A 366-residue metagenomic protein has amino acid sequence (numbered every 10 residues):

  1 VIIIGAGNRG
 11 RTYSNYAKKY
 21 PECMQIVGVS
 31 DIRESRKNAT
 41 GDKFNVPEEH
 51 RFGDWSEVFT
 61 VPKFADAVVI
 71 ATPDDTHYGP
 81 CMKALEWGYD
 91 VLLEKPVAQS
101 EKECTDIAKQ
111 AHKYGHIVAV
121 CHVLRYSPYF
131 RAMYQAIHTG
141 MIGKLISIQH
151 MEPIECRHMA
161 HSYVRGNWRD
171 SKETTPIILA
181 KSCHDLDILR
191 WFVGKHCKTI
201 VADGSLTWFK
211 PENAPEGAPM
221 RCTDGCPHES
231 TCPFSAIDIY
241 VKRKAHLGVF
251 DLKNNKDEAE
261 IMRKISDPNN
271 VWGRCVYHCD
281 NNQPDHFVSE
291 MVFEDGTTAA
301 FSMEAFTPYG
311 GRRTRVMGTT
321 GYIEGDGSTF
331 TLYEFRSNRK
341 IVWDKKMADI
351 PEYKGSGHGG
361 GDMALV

Functional and structural regions predicted by a protein language model:
V1-V46: N-terminal Rossmann-like dinucleotide-binding module
I3, T12, S30, F44 (+1 more regions): C-terminal helical cap and adjacent loop that interface with cofactors, partners, or active-site loops
G7, V46-Q110: Beta-loop-alpha module in the N-terminal Rossmann-like domain of NAD(P)-dependent dehydrogenases, especially those
N8, E34-S35, D74, Y78 (+9 more regions): Catalytic cores of eukaryotic secretory-pathway lumenal/extracellular enzymes that build and remodel glycoconjugates
I70, L93, V118-V120, Q149 (+1 more regions): Hydrophobic residues in well-ordered beta-strands that form the structural core
D106-V123, G143-I148: Rossmann-fold dehydrogenase core element
L124-G273: Predominantly a Rossmann-like dinucleotide-binding segment in NAD(P)-dependent oxidoreductases
